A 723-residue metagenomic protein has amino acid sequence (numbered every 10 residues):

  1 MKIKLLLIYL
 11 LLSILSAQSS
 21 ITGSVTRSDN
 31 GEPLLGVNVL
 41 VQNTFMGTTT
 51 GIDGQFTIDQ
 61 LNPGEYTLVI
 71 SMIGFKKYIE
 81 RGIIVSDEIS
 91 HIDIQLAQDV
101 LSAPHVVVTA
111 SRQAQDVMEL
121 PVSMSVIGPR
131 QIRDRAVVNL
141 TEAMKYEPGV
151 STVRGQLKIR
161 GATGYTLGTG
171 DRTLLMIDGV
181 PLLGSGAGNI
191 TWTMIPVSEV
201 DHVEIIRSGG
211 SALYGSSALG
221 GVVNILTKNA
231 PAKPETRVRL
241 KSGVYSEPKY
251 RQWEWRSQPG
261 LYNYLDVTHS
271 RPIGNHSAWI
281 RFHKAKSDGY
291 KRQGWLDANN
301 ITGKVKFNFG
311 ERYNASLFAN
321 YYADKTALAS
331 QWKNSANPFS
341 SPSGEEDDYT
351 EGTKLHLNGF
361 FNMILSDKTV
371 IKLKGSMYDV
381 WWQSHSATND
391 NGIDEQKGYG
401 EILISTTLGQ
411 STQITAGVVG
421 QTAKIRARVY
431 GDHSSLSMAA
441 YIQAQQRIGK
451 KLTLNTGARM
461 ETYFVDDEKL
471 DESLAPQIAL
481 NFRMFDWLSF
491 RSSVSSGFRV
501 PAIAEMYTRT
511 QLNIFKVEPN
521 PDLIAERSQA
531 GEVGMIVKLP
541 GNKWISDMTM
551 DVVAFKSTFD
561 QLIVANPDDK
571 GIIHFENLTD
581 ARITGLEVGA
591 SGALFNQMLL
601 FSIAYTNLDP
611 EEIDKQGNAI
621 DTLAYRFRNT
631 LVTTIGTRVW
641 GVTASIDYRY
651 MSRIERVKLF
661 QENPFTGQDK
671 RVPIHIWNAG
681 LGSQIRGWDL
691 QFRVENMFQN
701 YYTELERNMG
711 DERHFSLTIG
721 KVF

Functional and structural regions predicted by a protein language model:
T26, V37-Q42, S71-F75, S86-Q131: Short, acidic, small-residue-rich periplasmic hinge/interaction motif at the N-terminus of Gram-negative outer-membrane
D59-Q60, V180-G209, N520: Short acidic/polar hinge/loop motifs at secondary-structure boundaries that mediate gating or recognition
I92, M194-R239: A beta-strand signature from Gram-negative outer-membrane beta-barrel systems, especially the internal plug domain
T141-V180, G184: Extracytoplasmic beta-strand/coil segments of soluble accessory domains associated with Gram-negative outer-membrane
R239, G449, D547-T558, E576-L659 (+2 more regions): Gram-negative outer-membrane beta-barrel transporters
S287-Q396, A427: Flexible loop and strand-edge segments within Gram-negative outer membrane beta-barrel domains
A319, S366, G409-Q413, A427-S557 (+4 more regions): Structural signature of Gram-negative outer-membrane beta-barrels, strongest in the C-terminal barrel of TonB-dependent
K372-S384, R483, R491, I524-T584 (+1 more regions): Membrane-embedded beta-barrel scaffold of Gram-negative outer-membrane proteins
